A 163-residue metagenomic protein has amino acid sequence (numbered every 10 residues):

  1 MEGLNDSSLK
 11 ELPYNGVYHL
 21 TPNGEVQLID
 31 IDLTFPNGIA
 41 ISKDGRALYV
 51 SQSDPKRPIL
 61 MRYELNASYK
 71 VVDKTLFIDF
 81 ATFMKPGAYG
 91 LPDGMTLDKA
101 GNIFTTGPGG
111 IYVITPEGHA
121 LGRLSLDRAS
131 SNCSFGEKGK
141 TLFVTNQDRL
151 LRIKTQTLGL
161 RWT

Functional and structural regions predicted by a protein language model:
M1, E11-V17, I29-A47, F80-G101 (+2 more regions): Beta-rich, blade/repeat-based domains predominating in secreted/periplasmic proteins but also intracellular
M1-L4, S53-P55, L65, P108 (+2 more regions): Short loop/turn segments immediately following the C-termini of beta-strands
D6-K10, S51-Q52: Short consensus segments that form the blades of beta-propeller domains, in both extracellular/periplasmic
L12-Y14, R57-I59, V71: A detector of repeated loop/turn-to-beta-strand junctions in beta-rich toroidal repeat architectures
N15-Y18, I59-M61, G110-Y112, R149: A short loop-to-beta-strand structural motif that recurs across blades of beta-propeller domains
L20-P22, Y112-S125, S131-K138, L142 (+1 more regions): Flexible "stalk/tail and boundary" regions
Q27-I31, K70-D79, G122-L126, W162-T163: Beta-propeller fold detector
R62-V71, K154-T163: Short loop/turn segments immediately following beta-strands, especially the blade-tip and inter-blade linker loops
